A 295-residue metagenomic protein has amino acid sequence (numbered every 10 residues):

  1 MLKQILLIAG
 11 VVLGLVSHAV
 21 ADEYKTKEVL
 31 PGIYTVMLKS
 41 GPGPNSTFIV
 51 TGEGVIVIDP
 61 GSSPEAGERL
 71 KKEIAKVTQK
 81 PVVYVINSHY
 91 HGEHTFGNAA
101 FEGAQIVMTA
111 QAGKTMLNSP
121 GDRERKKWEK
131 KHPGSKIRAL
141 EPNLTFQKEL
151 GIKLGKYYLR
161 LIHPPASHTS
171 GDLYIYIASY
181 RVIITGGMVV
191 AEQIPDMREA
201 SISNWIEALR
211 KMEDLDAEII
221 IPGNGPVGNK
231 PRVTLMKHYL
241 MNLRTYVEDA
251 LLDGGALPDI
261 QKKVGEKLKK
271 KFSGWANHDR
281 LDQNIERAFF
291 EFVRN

Functional and structural regions predicted by a protein language model:
M1-A9: Bacterial N-terminal signal peptides that target proteins for export
I5, V16-A19, D214-L215, V227-N295: Accessory terminal helices/loops
A19-K27: Cleaved targeting-peptide boundary
T26-E73, L173-G186: Conserved beta-strand hairpin/beta-sheet module of binuclear metal-dependent hydrolase folds, prominently
G32, I49, D59, I74 (+10 more regions): Divalent metal-coordination and catalytic microenvironments
T35, I56-D59, V83-I86, R160-L161: Short catalytic-loop micro-motif centered on adjacent basic/acidic residues
G54-I56, S62-P64, G151, Y158-N242 (+1 more regions): Metallo-beta-lactamase
E65, K72-G151, T245: Active-site HxH/HxHxD metal-binding segment of metal-dependent hydrolases
